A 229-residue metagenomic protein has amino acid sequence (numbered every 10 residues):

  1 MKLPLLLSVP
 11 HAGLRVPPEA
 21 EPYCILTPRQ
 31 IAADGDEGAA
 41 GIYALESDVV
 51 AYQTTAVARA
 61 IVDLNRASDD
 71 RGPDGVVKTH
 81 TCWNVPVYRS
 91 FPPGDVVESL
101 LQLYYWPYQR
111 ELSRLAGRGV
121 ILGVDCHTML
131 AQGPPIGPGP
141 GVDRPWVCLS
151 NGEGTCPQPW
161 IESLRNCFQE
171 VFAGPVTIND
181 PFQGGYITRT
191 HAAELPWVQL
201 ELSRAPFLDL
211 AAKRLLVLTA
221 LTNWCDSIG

Functional and structural regions predicted by a protein language model:
M1-G229: N-terminal catalytic or cofactor-binding beta/alpha core of small enzyme domains
